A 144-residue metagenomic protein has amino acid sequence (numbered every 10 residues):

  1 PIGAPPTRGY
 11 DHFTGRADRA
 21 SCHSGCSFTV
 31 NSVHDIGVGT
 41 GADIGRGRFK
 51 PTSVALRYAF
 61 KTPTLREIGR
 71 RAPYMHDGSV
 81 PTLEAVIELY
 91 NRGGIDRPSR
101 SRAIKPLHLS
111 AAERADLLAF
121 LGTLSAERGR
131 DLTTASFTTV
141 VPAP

Functional and structural regions predicted by a protein language model:
P1-P144: Periplasmic c-type cytochrome electron-transfer domains
